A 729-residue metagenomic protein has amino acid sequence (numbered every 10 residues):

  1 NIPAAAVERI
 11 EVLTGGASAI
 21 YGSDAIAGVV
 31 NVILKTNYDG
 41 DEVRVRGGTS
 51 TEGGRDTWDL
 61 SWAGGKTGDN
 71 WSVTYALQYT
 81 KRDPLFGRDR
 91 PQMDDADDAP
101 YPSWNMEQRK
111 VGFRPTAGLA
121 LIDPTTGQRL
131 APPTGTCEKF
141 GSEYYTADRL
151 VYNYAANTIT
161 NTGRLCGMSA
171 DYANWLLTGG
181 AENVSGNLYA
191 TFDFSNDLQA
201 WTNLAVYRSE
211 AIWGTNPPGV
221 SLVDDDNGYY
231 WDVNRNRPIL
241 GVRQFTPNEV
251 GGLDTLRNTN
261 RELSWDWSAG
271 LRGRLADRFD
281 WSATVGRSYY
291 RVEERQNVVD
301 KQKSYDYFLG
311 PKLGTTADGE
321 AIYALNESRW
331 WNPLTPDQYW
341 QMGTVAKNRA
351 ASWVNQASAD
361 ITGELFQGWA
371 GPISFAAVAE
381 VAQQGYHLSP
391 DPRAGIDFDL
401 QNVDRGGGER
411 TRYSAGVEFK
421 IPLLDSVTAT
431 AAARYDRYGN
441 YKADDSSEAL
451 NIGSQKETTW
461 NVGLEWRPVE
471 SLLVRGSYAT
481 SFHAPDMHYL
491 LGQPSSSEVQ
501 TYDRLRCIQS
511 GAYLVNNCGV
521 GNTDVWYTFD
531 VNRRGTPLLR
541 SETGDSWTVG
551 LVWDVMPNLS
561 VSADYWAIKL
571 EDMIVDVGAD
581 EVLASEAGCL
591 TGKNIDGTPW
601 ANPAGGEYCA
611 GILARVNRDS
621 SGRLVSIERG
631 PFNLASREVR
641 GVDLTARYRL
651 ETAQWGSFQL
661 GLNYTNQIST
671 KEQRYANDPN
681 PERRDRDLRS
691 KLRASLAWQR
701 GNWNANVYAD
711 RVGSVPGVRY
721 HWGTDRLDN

Functional and structural regions predicted by a protein language model:
N1-T14: Short acidic/polar hinge/loop motifs at secondary-structure boundaries that mediate gating or recognition
A4-V7, K35, G68-D69, A181 (+11 more regions): Outer-membrane beta-barrel channels and translocator barrels
I10-E11, V30-V32, V43, L188 (+2 more regions): Non-catalytic regulatory/gating segments with a bias toward low-complexity or hydrophobic composition
V12, D24-V45, L60: N-terminal periplasmic accessory domains that precede and gate Gram-negative outer-membrane beta-barrel machines
Y38-K66, S169-T178: Short strand-turn segments of transmembrane beta-barrel domains in outer membranes, especially the first one or two
D41-V43, V73-Y75, A200-T202, D277 (+11 more regions): Transmembrane beta-strands of outer-membrane beta-barrel proteins
L85, D89, D95-P100, R129 (+8 more regions): Surface-exposed, low-complexity loop segments enriched in small/polar and acidic residues
S497, F658-N729: C-terminal beta-barrel architecture of Gram-negative outer-membrane proteins
